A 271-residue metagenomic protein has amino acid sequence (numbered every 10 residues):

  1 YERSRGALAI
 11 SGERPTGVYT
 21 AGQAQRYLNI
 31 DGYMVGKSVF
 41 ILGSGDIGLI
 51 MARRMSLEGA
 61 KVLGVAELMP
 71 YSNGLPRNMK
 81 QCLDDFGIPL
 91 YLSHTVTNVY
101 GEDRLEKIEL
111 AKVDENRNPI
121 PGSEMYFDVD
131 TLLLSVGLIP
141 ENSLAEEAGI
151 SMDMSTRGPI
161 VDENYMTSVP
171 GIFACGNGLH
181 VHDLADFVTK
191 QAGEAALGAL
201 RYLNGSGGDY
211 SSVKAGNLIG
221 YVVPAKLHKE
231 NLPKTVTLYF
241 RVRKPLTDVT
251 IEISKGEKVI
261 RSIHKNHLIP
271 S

Functional and structural regions predicted by a protein language model:
Y1-S271: Residues forming the flavin
